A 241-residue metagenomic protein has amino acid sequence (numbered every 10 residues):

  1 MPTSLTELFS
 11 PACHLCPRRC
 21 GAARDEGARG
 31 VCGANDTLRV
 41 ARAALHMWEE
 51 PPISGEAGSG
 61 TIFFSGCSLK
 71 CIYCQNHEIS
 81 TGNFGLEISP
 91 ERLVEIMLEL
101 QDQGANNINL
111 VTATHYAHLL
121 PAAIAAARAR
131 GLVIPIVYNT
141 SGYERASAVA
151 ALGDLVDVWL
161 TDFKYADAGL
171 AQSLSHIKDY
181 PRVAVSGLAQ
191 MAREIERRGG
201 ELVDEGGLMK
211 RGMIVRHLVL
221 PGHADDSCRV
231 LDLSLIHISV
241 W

Functional and structural regions predicted by a protein language model:
P2-S10, R24, F64-S65: Short, flexible, mixed-charge glycine/proline-rich loop motifs that serve as phosphate/nucleic-acid-contacting
A12-L15, R19, A28-V31, G66 (+1 more regions): The −1 position to Zn-ligating cysteines in a subset of zinc-ribbon hairpins
A23-G27, G82-N83: Short Cys/His-rich "knuckle" micro-motifs
G33-W159, D167-A168: Conserved Radical SAM active-site core
S80, A117, G142-R145, F163-P181 (+2 more regions): Conserved radical SAM core fold
S147-L152, A224-L233: Catalytic cores of alpha/beta
S175-I177, L188-D226, V230: Conserved strand-turn element in the central/C-terminal portion of the radical SAM core barrel that lines
I236-W241: Conserved small/polar residues in nucleotide/adenosyl-binding loops
